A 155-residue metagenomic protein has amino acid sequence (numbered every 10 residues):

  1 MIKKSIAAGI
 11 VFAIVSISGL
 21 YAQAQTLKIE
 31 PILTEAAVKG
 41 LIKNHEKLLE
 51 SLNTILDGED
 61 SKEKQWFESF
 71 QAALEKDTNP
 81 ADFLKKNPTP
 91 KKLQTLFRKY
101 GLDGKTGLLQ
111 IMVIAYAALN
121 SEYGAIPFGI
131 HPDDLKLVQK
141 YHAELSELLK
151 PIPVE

Functional and structural regions predicted by a protein language model:
M1-A8: Bacterial N-terminal signal peptides that target proteins for export
G9-S18: Bacterial N-terminal signal peptides
A13, E30-T34, V38-L48, L52-L56 (+5 more regions): General structural signal for secondary-structure boundaries
G19-Y21, Q94: A generic alpha-helix preference that emphasizes hydrophobic side chains
Y21-A22, L119: A generic membrane alpha-helix/interface feature
Q23-A72, E147-E155: Immediate post-signal-peptide N-terminus of mature secreted/exported proteins
F70-V154: Compact alpha-helical subdomains of small soluble proteins
